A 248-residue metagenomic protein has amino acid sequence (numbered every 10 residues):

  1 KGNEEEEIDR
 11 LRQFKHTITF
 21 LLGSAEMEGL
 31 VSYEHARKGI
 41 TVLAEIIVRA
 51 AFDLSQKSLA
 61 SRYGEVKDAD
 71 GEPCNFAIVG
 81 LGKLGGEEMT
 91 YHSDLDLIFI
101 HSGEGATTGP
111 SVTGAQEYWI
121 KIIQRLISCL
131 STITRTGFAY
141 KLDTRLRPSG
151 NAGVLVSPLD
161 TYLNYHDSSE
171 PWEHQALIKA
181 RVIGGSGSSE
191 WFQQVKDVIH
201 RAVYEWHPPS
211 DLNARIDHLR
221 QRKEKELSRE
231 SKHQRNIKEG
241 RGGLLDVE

Functional and structural regions predicted by a protein language model:
K1-E248: A nucleotide- and high-energy phosphate-metabolite-utilizing enzyme signature
